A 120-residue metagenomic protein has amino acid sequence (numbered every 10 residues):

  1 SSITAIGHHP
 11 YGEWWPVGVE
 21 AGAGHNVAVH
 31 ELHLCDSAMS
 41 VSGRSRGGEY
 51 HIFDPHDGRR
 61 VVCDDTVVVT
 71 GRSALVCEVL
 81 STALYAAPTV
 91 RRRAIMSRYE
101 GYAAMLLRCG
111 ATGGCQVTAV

Functional and structural regions predicted by a protein language model:
S1-V120: Mature catalytic core of soluble alpha/beta enzymes
